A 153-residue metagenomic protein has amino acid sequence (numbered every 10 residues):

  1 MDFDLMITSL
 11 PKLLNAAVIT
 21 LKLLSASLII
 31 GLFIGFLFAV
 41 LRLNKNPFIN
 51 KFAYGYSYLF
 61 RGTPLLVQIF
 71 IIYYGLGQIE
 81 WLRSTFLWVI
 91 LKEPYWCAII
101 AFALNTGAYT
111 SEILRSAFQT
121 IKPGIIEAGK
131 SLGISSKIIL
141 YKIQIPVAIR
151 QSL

Functional and structural regions predicted by a protein language model:
M1-L153: Transmembrane alpha-helices and adjacent helix-loop boundaries
